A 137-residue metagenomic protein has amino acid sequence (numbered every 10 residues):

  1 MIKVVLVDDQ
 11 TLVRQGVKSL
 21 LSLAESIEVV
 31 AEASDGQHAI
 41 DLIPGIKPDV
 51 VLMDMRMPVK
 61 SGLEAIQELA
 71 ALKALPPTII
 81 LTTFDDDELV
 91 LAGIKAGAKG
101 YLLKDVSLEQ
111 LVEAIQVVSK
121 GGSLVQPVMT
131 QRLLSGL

Functional and structural regions predicted by a protein language model:
M1-V13, V17-L21: Conserved acidic segment of CheY-like receiver
D8, D54, T82: Active-site residues of response regulator receiver
S26-S34, L42: Short hydrophobic/Thr-rich beta-strand motif most characteristic of the beta2 strand and flanking loop of CheY-like
D35-H38, S61-E64: Acidic catalytic/metal-coordinating carboxylates
P44-I46, E68-L75, A96: Conserved phosphotransfer cores of two-component systems
I46-L52: Active-site beta3 strand of CheY-like receiver
M57: Receiver (REC) domain active-site loop signature in two-component systems and cognate sites in sensor histidine kinases
E88-K95, K99-G100, D105-L137: Short, flexible helix-to-coil linker/hinge segments that flank and couple to helix-turn-helix
